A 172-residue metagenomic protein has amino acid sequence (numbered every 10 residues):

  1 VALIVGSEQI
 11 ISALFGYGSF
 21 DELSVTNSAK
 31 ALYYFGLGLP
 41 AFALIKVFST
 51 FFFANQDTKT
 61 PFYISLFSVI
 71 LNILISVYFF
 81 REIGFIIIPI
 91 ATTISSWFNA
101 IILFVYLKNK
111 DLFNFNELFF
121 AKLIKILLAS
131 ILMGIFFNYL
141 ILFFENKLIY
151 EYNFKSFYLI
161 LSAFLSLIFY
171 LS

Functional and structural regions predicted by a protein language model:
V1-S172: Membrane-embedded alpha-helical bundles of multi-pass transporters/translocases, especially carrier/permease families
